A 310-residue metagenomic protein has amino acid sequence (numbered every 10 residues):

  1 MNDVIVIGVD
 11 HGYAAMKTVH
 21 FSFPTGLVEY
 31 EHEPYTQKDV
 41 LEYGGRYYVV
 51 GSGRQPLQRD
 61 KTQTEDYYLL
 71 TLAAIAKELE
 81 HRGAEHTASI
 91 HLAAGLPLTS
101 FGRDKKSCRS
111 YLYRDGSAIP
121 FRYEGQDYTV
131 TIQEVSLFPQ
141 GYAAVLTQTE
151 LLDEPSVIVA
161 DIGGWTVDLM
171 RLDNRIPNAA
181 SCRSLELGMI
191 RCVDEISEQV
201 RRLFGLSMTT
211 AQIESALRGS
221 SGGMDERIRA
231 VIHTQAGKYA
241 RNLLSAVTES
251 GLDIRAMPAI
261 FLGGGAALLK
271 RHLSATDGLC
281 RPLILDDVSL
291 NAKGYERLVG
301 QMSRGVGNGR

Functional and structural regions predicted by a protein language model:
M1-V159, I176-R191, L203, A211-R310: Nucleotide/phosphate-binding catalytic cleft detector across ATP-hydrolyzing and phosphate-transferring enzymes
S156-A160, W165-M170: Conserved active-site beta-strand-loop modules that form the wall/rim of enzyme catalytic pockets and either contain
V167-D173, S181-C182: Short, acidic (Asp/Glu-rich) active-site segment that either coordinates a divalent metal cofactor
